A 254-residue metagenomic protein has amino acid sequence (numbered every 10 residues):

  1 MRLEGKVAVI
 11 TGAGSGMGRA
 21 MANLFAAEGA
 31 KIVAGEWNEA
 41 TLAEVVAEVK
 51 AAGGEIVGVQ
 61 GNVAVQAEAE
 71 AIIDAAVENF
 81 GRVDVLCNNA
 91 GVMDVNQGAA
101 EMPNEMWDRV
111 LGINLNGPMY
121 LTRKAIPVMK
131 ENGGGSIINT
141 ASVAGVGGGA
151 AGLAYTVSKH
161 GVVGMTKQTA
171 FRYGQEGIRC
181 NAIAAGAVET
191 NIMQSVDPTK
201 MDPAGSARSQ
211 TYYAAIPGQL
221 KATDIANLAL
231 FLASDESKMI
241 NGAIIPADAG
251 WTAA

Functional and structural regions predicted by a protein language model:
R2, F80, M119-Y120, K130 (+2 more regions): C-terminal substrate-recognition "lid" of short-chain dehydrogenase/reductases
V7, G14-S15: Conserved glycine-rich cofactor-binding loop
E28-E44: Conserved glycine-rich Rossmann-like NAD(P)H-binding loop of the short-chain dehydrogenase/reductase
Q97-A99, P103-L111, Q210: Substrate-binding pocket helix/loop in short-chain dehydrogenase/reductase
T122, S158, T166: Active-site helix of classical SDR
S142: Residue(s) in the substrate-gating loop at a strand-loop-helix junction that position the organic substrate next
G174, R179, I240-G242: Short, small/polar-rich loop/turn modules that mediate ligand/substrate recognition or access, typified
